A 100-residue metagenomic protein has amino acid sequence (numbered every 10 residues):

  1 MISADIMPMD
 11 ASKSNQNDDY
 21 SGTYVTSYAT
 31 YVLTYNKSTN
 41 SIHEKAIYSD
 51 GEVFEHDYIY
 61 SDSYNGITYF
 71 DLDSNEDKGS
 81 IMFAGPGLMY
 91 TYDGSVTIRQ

Functional and structural regions predicted by a protein language model:
M1-D5: N-terminal prepro-regions of secreted/extracellular proteins
I6-V32, T97: Tryptophan-anchored aromatic micro-motifs
D18, Y35-N36, F83, T91: Residue-level signal for WD-repeat beta-propeller blades
T23-G66, D93: N-terminal glycine/threonine-rich, aromatic-flanked beta-hairpin/loop signature
G66-M82: Extracytosolic low-complexity repeat regions of secreted or lipid-anchored proteins
K78-V96: Short, exposed beta-strand-loop hairpins at the edges of beta-sheets in extracellular/periplasmic proteins
